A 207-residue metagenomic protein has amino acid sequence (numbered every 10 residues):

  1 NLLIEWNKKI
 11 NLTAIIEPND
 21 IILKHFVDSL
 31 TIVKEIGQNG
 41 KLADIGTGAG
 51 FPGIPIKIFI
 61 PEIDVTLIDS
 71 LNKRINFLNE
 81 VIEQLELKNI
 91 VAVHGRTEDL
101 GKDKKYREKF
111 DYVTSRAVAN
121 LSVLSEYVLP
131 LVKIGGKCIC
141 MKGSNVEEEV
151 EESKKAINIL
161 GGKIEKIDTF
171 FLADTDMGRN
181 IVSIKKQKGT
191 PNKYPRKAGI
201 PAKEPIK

Functional and structural regions predicted by a protein language model:
N1-I36: Conserved AdoMet
N7, I82, K154-I157: Conserved hydrophobic residues forming the short capping helix/wall of the S-adenosyl-L-methionine
I16, H94-R96, K166-D168: Short loop/edge segments at beta-strand edges and connector loops that shape dinucleotide/nucleotide cofactor-binding
L30-A119, S125: Conserved SAM/SAH cofactor-binding pocket of Class I
I60, V132-I134: Helix-to-beta-strand junctions that scaffold the AdoMet/dcAdoMet cofactor pocket in Class I SAM-dependent enzymes
R74-N76, V146, V150: Short alpha-helix immediately C-terminal to the canonical SAM-binding loop
G135-E148: Conserved beta-strand signature within the Rossmann-like core of class I S-adenosyl-L-methionine
E151-K207: SAM/dcSAM-binding transferase cores
